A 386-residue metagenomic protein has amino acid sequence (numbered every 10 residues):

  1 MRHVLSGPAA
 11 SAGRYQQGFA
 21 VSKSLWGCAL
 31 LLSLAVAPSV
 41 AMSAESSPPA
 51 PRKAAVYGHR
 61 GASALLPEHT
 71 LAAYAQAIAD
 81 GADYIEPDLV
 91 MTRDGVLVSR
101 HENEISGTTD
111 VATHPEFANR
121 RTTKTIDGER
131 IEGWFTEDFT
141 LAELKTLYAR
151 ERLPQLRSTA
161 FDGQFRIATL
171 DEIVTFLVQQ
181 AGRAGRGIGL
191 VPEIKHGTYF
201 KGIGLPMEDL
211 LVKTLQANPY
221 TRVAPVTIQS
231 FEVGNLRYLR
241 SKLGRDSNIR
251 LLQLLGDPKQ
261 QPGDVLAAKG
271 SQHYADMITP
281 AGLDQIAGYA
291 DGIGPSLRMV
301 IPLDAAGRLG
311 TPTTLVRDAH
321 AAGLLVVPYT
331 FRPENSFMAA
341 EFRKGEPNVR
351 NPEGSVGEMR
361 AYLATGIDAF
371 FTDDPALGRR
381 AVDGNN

Functional and structural regions predicted by a protein language model:
R2-L5, A41-N386: Phosphate-group recognition and catalysis centered on beta-loop-alpha active-site segments
V4-C28: Bacterial N-terminal signal peptides that target proteins for export
R14, A20, S33-L34, L65-E68: Residue-level recognition of conserved structural "scaffold" positions that shape functional pockets and channels
G27-A37: Bacterial N-terminal signal peptides
